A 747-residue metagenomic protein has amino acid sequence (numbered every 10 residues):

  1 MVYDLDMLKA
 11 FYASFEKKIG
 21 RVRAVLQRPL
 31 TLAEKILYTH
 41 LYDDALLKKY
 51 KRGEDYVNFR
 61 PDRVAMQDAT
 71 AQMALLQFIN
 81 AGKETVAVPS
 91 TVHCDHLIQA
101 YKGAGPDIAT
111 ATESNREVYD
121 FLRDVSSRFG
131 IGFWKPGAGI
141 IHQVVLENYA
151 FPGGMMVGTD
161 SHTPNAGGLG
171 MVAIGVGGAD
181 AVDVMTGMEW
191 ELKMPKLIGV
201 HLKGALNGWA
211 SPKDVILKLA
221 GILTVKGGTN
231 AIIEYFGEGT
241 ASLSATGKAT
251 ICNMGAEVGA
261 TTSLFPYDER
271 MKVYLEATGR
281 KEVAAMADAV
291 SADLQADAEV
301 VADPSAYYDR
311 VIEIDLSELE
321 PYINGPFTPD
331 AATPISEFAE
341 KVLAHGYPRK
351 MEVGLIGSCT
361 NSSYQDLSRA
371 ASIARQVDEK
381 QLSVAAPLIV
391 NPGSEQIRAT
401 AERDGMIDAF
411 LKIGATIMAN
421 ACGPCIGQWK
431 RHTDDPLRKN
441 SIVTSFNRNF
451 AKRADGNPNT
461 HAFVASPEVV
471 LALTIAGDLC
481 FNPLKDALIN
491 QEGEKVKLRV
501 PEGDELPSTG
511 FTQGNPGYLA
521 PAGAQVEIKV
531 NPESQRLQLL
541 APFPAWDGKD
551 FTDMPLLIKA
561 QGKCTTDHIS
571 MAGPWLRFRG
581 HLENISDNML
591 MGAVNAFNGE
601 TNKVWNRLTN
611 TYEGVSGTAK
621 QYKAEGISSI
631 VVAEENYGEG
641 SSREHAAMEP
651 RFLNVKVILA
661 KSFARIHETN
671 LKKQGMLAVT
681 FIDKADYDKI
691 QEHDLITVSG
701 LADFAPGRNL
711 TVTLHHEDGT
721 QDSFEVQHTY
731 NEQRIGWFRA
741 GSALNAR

Functional and structural regions predicted by a protein language model:
Y3-D4, D68, F151-A285, L382 (+4 more regions): Mobile "lid/hinge" segments at catalytic clefts and subdomain interfaces of large enzymes
L5-M7, E16-R21, Q27, I36-Y42 (+7 more regions): Flexible inter-domain linker/hinge segments
L8-F11, F15, G20-P195, R579-V631 (+1 more regions): Long, structured ligand/cofactor-binding scaffold of large enzymes
A109-E113, V118, R123-S127, I131-V157 (+10 more regions): Accessory "access/gating" subregions that flank catalytic or transport cores
G167-P195, P467, I569-N588, R651-K656 (+1 more regions): Extended active-site and interfacial segments that coordinate phosphate-rich ligands in large catalytic machineries
F236-A241, A624-F663: Extracellular/luminal Protease-associated
L488-E505, H667-W737, L744-A746: Acidic, glycine-rich flexible loop/linker segments
